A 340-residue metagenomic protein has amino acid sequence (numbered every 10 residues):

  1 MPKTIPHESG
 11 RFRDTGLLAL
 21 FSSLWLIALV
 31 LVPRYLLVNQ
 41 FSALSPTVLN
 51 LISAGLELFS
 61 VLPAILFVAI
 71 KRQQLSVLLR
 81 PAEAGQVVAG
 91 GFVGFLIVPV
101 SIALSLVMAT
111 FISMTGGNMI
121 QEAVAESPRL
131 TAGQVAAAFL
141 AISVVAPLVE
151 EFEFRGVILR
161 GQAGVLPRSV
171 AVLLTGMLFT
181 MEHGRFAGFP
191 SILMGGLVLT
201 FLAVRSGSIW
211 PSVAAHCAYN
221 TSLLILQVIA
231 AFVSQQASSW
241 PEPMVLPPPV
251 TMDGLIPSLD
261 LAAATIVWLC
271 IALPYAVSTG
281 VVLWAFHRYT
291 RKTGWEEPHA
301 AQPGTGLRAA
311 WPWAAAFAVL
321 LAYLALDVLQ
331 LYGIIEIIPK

Functional and structural regions predicted by a protein language model:
P2-W25, V48-L51, Q73-S105, E296-L321: Interfacial transmembrane-helix boundary/kink motif in multi-pass membrane proteins
F21-I70, I266-A276, E336-K340: Alpha-helical transmembrane segments in multi-pass membrane proteins
W25-R34, S60-A64, I97-S105, L223 (+3 more regions): Alpha-helical transmembrane segments of multipass membrane proteins
L29-V30, F59-S60, F95-L96, S143-V144 (+2 more regions): Hydrophobic alpha-helical transmembrane segments of integral membrane proteins, especially lipid-exposed positions
V38, I102-A109, R155-G156, R160 (+1 more regions): Short helix-terminus and kink motifs of transmembrane alpha helices, predominantly at the cytoplasmic interface
F41-I52, L75-A146, G164, A325-K340: Juxtamembrane helix-loop-helix connectors linking adjacent transmembrane helices in multi-pass membrane enzymes
L62-Q73, V107-F111, A276-G294: Membrane-water interface of transmembrane alpha-helices
G133-P339: Transmembrane helix-loop-helix hairpins at the membrane interface of multi-pass integral membrane proteins
